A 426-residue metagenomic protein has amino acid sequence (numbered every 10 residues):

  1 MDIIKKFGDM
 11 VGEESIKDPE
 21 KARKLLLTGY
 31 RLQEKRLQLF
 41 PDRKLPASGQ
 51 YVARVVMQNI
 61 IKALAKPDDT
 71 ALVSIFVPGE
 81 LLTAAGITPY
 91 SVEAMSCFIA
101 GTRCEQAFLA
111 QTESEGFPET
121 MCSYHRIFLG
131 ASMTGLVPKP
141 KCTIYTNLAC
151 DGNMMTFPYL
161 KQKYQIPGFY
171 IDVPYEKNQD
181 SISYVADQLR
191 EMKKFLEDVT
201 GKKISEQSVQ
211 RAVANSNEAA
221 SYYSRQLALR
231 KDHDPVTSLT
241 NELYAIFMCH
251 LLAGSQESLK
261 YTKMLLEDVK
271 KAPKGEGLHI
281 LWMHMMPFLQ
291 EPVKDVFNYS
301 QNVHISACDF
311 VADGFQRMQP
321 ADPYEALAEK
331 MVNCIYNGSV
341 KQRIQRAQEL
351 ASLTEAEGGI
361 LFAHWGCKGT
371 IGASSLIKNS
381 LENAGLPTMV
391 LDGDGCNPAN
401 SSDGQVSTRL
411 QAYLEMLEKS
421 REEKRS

Functional and structural regions predicted by a protein language model:
D2-D69, A186, R190, K194-A312 (+1 more regions): A charged, amphipathic alpha-helical module
Q50-E119, L129-M133: An N-terminal, globular interaction/scaffold subdomain
A71-E80, N147-N153, M283-Q290, W365-G372: Gly/Ser/Thr-rich loops at beta-strand to alpha-helix junctions that form or flank small-molecule/cofactor-binding
S74, D295-D309, P320-K330, C334 (+1 more regions): Hydrophobic alpha/beta core scaffold segments
I75-F76, L81-Q111, G277, L281-L350: Redox- and metal-dependent alpha/beta enzyme cores, enriched for Fe-S-associated oxidoreductases and cofactor-handling
G116-M133, I335-E349: Glycine-rich, highly charged phosphate/nucleotide-binding loops
R126-D198: Acidic/His-rich segments in extracytoplasmic proteins that coordinate ligands and/or metal ions
